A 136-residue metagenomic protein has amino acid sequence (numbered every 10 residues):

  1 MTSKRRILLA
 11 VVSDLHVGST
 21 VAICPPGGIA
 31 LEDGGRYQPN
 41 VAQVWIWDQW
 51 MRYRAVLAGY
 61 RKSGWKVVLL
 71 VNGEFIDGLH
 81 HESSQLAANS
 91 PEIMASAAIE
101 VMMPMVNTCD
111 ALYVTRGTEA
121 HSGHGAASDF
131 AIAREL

Functional and structural regions predicted by a protein language model:
M1-I93: N-terminal active-site segment of His-dependent metallophosphoesterases
I46, I76-L136: Active-site neighborhood of divalent metal-dependent phosphoester bond hydrolases
